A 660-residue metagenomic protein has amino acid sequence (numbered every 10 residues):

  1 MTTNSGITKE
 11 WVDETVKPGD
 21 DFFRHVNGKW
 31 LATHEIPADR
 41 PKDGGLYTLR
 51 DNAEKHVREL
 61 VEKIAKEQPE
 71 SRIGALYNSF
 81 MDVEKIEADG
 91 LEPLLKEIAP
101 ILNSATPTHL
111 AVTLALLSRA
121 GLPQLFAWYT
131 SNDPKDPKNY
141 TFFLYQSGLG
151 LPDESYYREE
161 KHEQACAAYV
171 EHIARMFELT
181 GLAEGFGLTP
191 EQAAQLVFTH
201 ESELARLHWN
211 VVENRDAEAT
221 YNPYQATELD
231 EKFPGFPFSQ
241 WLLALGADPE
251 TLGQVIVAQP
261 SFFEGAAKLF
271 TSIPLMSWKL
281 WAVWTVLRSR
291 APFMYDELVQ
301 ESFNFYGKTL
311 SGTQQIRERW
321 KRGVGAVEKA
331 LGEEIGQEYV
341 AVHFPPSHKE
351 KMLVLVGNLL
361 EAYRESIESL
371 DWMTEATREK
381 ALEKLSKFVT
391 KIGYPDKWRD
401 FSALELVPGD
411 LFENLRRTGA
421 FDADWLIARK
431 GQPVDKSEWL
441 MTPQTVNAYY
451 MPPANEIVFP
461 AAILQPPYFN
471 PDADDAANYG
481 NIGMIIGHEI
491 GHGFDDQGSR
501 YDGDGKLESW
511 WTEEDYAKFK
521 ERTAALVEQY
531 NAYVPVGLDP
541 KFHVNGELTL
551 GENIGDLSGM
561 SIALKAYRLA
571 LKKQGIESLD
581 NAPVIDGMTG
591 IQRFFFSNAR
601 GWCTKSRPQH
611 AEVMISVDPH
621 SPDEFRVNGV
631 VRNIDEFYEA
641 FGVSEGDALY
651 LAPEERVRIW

Functional and structural regions predicted by a protein language model:
M1-E10: Short, Gly/Pro- and small/polar-rich lid/capping loops
T3-N4, V16-D20, H25-A88: Active-site-surrounding "flap" and adjacent substrate/cofactor-binding loops of secreted or lumenal enzymes, prototyped
W11-A32, Y157-E178, L550, L557-I562: Hydrophobic/aromatic-rich, well-ordered segments within soluble, folded domains that form packed cores
D13, Y129-S131, V446-Y450: Short, surface-exposed beta-strand/loop micro-motifs that present aromatic residues
T33-P37, W128-Y129, D153-S155, H208-N210 (+3 more regions): Short, solvent-exposed loop/turn and secondary-structure capping segments
A38-V61, G187-L207, N478-M484, D586-G587 (+1 more regions): Short secondary-structure subsegments characteristic of cysteine-rich extracellular domains
V61-V354, N358: Noncatalytic, helix-rich "gating/capping" subdomain that lines the substrate-entry/channel surface of large enzyme
V197, E203, I256, P260 (+4 more regions): Intrinsically disordered, low-complexity linker/terminal regions across diverse proteins
